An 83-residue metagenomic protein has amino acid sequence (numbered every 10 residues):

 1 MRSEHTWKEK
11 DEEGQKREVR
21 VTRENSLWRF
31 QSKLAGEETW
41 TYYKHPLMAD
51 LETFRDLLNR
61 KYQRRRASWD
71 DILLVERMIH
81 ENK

Functional and structural regions predicted by a protein language model:
M1-E13, G36-E38, Y42, S68: Negatively charged, low-complexity tracts enriched in Asp/Glu with abundant Ser/Thr
S3-H5, S26-R29, D50, F54: Amphipathic, alpha-helical segments enriched in basic
T6-W7, R20, Q31, K44-H45: Generic detector of bulky aromatic hydrophobic side chains
G14-E18: Short, surface-exposed coil-to-beta transition loops
R20-E38: Short beta-strand segments and strand-loop junctions that repeat across beta-rich extracellular domains
K33-K83: Mixed-charge, Lys/Arg-enriched low-complexity segments
